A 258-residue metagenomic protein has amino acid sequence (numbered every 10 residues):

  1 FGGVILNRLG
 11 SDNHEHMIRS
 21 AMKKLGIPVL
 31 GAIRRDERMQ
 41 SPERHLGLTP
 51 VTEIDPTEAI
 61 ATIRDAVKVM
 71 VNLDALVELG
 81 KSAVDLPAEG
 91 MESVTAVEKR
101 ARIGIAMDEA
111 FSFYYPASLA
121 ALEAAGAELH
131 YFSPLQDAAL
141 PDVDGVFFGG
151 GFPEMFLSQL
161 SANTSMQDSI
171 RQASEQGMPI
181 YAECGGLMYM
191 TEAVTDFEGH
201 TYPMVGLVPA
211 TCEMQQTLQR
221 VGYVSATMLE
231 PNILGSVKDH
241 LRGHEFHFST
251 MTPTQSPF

Functional and structural regions predicted by a protein language model:
F1-T95: Internal gly/pro-rich beta-alpha loop/helix module that stabilizes soluble enzyme cofactors or their anionic handles
R8, M107-A110, T211: Residue-level signal for short, function-critical loop segments
N13-R19, S41-G47, P116-S118, S158 (+2 more regions): Short acidic, glycine/serine/threonine-rich loops at helix termini
I33, F132, V208, F246: Hydrophobic residues at beta-strand termini and immediately following loops that shape nucleotide-binding pockets
M70, V97-K99, F111-E123, E128 (+2 more regions): C-terminal and late-domain segments of enzyme folds
K99-T164, D168-E175: Phosphate-binding active sites in nucleotide-utilizing proteins
P153-I233: Cysteine-nucleophile active-site neighborhood
